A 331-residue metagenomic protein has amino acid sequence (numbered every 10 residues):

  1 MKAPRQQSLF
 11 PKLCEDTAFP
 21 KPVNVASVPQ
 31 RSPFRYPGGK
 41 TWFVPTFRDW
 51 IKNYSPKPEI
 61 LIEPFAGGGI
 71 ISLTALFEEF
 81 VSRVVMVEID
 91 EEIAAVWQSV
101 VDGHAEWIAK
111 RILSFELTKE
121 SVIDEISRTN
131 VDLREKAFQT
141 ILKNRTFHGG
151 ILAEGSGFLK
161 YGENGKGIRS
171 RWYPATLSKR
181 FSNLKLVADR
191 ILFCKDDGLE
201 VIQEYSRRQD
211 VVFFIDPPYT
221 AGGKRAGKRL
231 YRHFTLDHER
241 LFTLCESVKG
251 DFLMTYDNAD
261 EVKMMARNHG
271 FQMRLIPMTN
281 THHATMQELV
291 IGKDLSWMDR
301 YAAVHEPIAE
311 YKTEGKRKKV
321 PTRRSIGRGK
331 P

Functional and structural regions predicted by a protein language model:
K2-I51, S55-P56, A94, V100-F214 (+4 more regions): SAM-dependent nucleic-acid methyltransferase catalytic core
A3-P11, H233-P331: Long, positively charged, glycine-interspersed low-complexity recognition regions
P56-L117: Conserved S-adenosyl-L-methionine
P58-L61, V81-R83, A188-L192, E246-F252: Short active-site oxyanion
P64-F65, V87-I89, C194-D196, I215-P217 (+1 more regions): Short His-Asn-centered micro-motif
G67, W97, I141, F252 (+1 more regions): A residue-level signal for conserved active-site and pocket-lining positions in enzyme catalytic cores
R83-E88, A109, F214, G270-M278: Short hydrophobic/aromatic-enriched beta-strand-loop microsegments
G227-H233: Short, surface-exposed loop/helix-turn segments at secondary-structure junctions that function as lids/hinges flanking
